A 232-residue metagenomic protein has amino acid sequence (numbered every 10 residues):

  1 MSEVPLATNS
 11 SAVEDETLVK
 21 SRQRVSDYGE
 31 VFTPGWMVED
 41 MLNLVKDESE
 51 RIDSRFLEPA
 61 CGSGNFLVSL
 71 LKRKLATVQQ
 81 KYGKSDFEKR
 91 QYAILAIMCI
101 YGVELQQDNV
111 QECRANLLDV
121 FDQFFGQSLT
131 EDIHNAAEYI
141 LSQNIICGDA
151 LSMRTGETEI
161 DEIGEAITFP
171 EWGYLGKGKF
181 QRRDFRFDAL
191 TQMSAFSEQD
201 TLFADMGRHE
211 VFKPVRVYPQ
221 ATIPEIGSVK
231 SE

Functional and structural regions predicted by a protein language model:
S2-E232: SAM-dependent methyltransferase catalytic region
